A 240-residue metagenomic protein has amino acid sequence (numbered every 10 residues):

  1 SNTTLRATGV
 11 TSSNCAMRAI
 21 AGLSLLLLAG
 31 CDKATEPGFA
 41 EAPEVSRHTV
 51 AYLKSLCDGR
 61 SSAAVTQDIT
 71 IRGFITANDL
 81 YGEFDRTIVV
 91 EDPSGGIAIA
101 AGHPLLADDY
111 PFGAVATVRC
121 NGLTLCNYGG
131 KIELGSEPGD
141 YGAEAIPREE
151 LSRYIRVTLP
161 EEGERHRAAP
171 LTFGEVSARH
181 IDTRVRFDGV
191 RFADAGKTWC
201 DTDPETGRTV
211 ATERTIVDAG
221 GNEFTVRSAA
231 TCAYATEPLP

Functional and structural regions predicted by a protein language model:
T4-I20: Bacterial N-terminal signal peptides that target proteins for export
A21-L25: Hydrophobic helical h-region of N-terminal Sec-dependent signal peptides in bacterial secretory/periplasmic proteins
L28-G30: C-terminal motif of bacterial Sec signal peptides marking the signal peptidase cleavage site
D32-P240: OB-fold nucleic-acid-binding modules
